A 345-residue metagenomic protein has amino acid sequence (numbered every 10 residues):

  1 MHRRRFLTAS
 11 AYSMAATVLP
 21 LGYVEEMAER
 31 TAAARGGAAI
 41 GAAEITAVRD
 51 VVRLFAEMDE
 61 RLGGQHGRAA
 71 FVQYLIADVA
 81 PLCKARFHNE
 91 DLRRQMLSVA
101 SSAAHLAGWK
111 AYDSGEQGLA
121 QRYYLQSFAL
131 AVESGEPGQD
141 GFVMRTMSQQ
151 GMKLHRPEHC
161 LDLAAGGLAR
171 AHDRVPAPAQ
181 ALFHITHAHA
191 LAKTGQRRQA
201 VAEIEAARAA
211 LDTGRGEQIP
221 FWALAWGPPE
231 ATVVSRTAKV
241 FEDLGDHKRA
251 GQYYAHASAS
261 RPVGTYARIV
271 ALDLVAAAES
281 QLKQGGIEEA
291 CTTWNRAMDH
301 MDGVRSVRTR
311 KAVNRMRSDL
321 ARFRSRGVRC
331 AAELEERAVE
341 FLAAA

Functional and structural regions predicted by a protein language model:
M1-A43: Compositionally biased, long intrinsically disordered regions
A32-A345: Conserved binding/catalytic microenvironments
